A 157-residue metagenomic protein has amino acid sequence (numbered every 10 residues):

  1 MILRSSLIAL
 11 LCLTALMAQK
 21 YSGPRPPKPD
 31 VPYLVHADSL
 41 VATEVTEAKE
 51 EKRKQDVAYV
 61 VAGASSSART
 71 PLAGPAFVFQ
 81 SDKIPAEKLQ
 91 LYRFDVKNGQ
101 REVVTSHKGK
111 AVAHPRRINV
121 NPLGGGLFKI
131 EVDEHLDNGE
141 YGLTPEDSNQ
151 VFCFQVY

Functional and structural regions predicted by a protein language model:
M1-L7: Bacterial N-terminal signal peptides that target proteins for export
L7-I8, L127: Generic hydrophobic alpha-helical membrane-segment signal
L10-A18: Hydrophobic h-region of N-terminal signal peptides that target proteins for export in Gram-negative bacteria
Q19-V103, E146-Y157: Primarily secretory-pathway and cell-envelope proteins
E87-E140, P145-Y157: Extended, well-structured beta-strand/loop surface patches that form recognition or cofactor-anchoring regions within
